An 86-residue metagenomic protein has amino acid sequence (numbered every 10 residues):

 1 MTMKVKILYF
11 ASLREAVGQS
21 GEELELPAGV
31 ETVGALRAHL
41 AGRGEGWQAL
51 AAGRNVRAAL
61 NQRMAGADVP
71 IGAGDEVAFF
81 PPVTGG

Functional and structural regions predicted by a protein language model:
M1-G85: Ubiquitin-like/PB1-type beta-grasp interaction modules and other compact soluble beta-rich domains
